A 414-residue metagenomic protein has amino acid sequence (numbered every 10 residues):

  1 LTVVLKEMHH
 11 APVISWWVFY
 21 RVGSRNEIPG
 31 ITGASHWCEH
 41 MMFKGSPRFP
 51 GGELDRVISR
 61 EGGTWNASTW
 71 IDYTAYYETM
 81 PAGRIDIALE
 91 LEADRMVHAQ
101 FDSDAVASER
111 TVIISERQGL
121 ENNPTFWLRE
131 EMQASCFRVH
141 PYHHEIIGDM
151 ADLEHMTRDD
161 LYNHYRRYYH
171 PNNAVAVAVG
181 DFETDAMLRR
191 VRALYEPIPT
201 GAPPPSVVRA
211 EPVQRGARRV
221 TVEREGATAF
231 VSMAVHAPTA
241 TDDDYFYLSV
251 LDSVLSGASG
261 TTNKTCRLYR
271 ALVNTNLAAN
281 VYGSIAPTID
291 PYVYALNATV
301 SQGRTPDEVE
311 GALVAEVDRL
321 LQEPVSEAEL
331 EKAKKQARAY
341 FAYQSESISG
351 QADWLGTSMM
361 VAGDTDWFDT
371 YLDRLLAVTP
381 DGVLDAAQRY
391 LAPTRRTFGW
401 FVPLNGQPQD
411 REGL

Functional and structural regions predicted by a protein language model:
L1-D55, Y77-M80, L89-E92, Y162-A271 (+3 more regions): His/Glu-rich zincin catalytic helix
E53-P204, T221, T275-L414: Charge-rich, well-structured scaffold segments of protease-associated domains
